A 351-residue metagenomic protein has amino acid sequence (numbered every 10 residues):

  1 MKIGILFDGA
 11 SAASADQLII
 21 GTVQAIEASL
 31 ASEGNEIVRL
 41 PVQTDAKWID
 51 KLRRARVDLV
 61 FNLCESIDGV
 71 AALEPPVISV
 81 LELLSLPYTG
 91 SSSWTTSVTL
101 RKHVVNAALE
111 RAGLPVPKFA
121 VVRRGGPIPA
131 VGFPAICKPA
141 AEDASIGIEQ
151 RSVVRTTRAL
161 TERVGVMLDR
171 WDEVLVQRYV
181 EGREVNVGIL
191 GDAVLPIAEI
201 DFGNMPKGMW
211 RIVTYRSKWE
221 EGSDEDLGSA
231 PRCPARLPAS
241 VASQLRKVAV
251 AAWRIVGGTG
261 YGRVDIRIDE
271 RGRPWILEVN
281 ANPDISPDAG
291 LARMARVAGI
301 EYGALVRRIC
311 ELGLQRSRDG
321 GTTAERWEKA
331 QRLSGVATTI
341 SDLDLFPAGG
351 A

Functional and structural regions predicted by a protein language model:
M1-F7, L52-R56, T96-R183, A193 (+1 more regions): Active-site nucleotide/adenylate-binding loops and adjacent lid/helix of ATP-dependent enzymes
M1-P87, S93-W94, V98-L100, V104 (+5 more regions): ATP-binding N-terminal substructure of ATP-dependent carboxylate-amine bond-forming enzymes
A31, E82, E110, L168 (+1 more regions): Anion (oxyanion) recognition and catalysis
I37, P87-Y88, V116, A135 (+1 more regions): Hydrophobic beta-strand scaffold residues
F61, I136-C137, N186-D192, G272-P287: A short beta-strand motif that forms the metal-chelation/ATP-contact edge of phosphoryl-transfer active sites
E110, R236-A351: ATP-dependent carboxylate activation and anion-phosphoryl transfer catalytic cores that bind Mg-ATP to form
T156-K247, I268-W275: Phosphate-binding site of ATP-dependent enzymes
